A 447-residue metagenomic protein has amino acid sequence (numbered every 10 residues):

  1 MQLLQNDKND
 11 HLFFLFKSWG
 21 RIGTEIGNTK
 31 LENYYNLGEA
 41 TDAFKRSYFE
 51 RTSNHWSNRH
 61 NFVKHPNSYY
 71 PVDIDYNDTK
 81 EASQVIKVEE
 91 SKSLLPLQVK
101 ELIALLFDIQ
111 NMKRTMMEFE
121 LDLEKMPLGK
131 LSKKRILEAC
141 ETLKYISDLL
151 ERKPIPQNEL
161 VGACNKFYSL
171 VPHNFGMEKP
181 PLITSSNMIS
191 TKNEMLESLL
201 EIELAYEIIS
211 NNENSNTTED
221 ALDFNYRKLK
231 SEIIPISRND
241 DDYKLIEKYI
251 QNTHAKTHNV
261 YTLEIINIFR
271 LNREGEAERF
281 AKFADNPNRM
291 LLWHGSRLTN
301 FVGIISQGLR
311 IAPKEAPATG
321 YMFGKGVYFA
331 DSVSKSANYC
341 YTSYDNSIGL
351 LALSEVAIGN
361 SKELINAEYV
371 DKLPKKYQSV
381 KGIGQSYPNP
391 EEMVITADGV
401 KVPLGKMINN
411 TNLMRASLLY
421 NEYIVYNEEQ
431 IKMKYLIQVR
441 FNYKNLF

Functional and structural regions predicted by a protein language model:
M1-N33: Canonical SH2 domain fold
F13, E25, L31-H60, H65 (+5 more regions): Segments that shape or occlude catalytic/ligand-binding pockets
H60-H258, R415, Y420, K432 (+1 more regions): Amphipathic alpha-helical scaffold segments
